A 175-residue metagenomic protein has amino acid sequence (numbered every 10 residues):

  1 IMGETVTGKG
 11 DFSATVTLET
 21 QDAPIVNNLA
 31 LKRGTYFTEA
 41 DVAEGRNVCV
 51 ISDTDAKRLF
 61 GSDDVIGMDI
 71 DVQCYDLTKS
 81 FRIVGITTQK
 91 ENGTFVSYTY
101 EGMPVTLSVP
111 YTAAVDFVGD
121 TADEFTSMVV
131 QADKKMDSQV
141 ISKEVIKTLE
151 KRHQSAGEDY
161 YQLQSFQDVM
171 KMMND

Functional and structural regions predicted by a protein language model:
I1-T38, L163-Q164: Short amphipathic beta-strand/extended segments in non-transmembrane regions
G3-T7, E91-V96, M170-M173: A short acidic, helix-capping loop that chelates divalent metal ions and anchors anionic groups
G8-F12, A43-E44, K79: A short, glycine/Asx- and small/polar-enriched loop/turn that sits immediately N-terminal to a beta-strand
A14, F81, D159-Y161: Change "...and in nucleic-acid phosphodiester-cleaving endonucleases..." to "...and in nucleic-acid processing enzymes
L18, A132, Q167: Conserved residues at beta->alpha junctions
D22-F37, N47-S155: Mid-to-C-terminal secondary-structure elements that act as membrane-proximal/extracytoplasmic interface segments
E150-D175: Membrane-helix entry/capping segments
